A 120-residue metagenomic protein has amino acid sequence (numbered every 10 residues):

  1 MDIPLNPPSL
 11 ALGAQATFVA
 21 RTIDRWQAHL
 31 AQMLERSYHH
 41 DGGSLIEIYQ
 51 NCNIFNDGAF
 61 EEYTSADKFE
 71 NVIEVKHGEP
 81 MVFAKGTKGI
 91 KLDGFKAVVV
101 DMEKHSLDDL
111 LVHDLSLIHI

Functional and structural regions predicted by a protein language model:
D2-S37: Conserved thiamine diphosphate
W26-H29, S37-D108: Glycine-rich, Lys/Arg-enriched anion-binding loops that position phosphate/diphosphate groups for phosphoryl
L110-S116: Acidic/histidine-rich
I118-I120: Conserved small/polar residues in nucleotide/adenosyl-binding loops
